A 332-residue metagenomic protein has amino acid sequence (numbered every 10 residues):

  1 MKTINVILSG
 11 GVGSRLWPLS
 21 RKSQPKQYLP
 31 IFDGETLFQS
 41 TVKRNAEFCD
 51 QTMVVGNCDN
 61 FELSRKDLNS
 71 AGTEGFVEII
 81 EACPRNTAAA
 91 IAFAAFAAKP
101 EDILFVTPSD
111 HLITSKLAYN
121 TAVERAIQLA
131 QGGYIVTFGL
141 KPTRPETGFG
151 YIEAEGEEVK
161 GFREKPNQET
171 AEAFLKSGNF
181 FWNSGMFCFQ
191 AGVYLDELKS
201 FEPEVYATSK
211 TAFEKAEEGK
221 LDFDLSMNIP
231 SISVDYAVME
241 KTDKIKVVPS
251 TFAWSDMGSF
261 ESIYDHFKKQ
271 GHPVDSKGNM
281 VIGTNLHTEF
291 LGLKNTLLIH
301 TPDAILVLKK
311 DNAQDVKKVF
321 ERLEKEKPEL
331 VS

Functional and structural regions predicted by a protein language model:
M1-I7, P18, K22, P30-V106 (+2 more regions): Conserved N-terminal catalytic core of the sugar/cofactor nucleotidyltransferase
I7-S9, V55, F105-P108, T137-K141 (+2 more regions): Short beta-strand segments
M53, L104, M186-F187, S255 (+1 more regions): A residue-level structural signature of the nucleotidyltransferase/glycosyltransferase Rossmann-like core
F76-E155, C188-F189, L195-E202: Conserved beta-loop-beta/alpha segment of the NTase-like Rossmann-fold superfamily that binds/positions NTPs
E153-F181, K215-A216: A short, charged helix-loop
F180-A191: Short loop-to-beta-strand entry elements in the cores of soluble alpha/beta enzymes
G192-S332: Left-handed beta-helix
